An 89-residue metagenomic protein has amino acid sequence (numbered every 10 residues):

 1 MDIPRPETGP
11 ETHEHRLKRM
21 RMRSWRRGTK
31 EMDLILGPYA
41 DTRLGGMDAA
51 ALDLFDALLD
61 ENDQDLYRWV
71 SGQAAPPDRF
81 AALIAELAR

Functional and structural regions predicted by a protein language model:
D2-R89: Positively charged, polar, low-complexity stretches
